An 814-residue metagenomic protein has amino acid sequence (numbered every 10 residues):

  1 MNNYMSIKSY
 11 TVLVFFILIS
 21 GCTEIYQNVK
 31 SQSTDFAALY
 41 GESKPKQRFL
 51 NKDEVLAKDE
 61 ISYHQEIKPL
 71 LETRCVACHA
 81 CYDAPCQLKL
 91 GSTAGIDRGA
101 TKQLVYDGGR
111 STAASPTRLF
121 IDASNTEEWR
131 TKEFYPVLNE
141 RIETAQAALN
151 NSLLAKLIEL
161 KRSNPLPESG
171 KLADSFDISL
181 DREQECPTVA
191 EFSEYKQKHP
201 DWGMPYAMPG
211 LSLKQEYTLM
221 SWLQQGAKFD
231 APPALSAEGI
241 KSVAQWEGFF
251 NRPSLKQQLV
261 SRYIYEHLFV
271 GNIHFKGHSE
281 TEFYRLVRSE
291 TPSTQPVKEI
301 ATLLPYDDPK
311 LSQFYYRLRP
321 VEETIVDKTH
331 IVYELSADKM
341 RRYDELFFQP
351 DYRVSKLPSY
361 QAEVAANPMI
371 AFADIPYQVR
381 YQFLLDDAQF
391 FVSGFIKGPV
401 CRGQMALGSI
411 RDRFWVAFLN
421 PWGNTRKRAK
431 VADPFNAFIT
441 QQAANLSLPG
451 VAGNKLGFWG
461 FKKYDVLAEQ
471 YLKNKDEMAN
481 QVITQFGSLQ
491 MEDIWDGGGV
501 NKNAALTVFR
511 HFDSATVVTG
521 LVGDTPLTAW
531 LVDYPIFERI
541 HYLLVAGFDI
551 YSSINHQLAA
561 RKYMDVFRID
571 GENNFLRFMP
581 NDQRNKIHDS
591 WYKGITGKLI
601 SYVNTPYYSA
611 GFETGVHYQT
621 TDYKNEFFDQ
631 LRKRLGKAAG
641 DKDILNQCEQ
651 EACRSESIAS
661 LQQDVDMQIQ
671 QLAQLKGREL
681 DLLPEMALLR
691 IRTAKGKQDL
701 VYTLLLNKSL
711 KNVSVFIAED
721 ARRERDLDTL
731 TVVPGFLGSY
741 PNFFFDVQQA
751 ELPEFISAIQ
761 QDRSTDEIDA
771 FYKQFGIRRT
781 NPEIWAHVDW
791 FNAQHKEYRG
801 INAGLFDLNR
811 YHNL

Functional and structural regions predicted by a protein language model:
N2-T11: Bacterial N-terminal signal peptides that target proteins for export
L18-G21: C-terminal motif of bacterial Sec signal peptides marking the signal peptidase cleavage site
T23-L814: Aromatic- and Gly/Pro-enriched helix-to-coil junctions and flexible linker segments
